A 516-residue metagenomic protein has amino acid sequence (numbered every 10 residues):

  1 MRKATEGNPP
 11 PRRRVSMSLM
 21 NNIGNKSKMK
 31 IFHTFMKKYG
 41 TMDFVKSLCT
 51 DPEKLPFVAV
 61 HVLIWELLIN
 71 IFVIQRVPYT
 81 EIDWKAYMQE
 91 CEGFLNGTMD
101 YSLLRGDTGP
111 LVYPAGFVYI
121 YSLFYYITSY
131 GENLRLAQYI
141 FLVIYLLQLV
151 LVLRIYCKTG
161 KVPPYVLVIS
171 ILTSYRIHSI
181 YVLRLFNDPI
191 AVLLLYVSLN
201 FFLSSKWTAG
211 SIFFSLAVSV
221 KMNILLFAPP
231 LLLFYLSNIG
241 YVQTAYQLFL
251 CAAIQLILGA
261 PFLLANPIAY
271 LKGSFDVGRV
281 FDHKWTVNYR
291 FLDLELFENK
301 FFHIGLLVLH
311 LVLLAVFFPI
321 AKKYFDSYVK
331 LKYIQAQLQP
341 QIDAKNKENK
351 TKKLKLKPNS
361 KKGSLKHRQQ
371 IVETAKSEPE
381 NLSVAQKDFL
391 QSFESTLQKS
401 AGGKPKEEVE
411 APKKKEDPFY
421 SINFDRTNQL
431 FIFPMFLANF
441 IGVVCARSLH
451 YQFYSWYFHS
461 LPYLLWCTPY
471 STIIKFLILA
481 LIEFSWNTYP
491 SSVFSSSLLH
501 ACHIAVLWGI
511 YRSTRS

Functional and structural regions predicted by a protein language model:
R2-F275, R279, F301-S516: Multi-pass membrane glycosyltransferase architecture that uses lipid-linked
G278-K284, F291-F297: Conserved, structured regulatory domains from eukaryotic proteins
